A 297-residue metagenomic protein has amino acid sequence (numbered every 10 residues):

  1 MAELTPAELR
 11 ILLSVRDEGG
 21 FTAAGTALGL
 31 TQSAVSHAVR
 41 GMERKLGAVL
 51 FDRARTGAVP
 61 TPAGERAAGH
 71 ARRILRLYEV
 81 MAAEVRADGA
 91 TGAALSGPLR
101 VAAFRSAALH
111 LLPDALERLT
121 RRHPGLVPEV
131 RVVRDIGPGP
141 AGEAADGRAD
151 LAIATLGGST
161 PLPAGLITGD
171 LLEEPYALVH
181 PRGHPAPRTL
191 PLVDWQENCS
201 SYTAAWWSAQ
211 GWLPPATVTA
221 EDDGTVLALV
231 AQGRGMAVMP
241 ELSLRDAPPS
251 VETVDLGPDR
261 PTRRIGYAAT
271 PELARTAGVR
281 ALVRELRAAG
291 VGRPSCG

Functional and structural regions predicted by a protein language model:
L13-T31: Short helix-boundary/capping micro-motifs
E43-P60: A short LG(V/I)-centered, amphipathic sequence patch enriched for acidic residue(s) preceding the LG motif
K45-L46, A67-G92: Alpha-helical linker/hinge and terminal dimerization helices associated with HTH transcriptional regulators
S96-T160: Central regulatory/effector-binding core of bacterial HTH transcription factors
A103, D135-P140, A145-A149, T155 (+1 more regions): Hydrophobic hinge/microswitch elements
G157-P161, G165-N198, T262-E272: Hydrophobic/proline-rich hinge and linker segments of small-molecule sensing/allosteric domains, predominantly
H184-A186, R234, T253-G297: A late-sequence structural motif
T189-P215, Q232, R275-V283, G292 (+1 more regions): Secondary-structure junction motif
